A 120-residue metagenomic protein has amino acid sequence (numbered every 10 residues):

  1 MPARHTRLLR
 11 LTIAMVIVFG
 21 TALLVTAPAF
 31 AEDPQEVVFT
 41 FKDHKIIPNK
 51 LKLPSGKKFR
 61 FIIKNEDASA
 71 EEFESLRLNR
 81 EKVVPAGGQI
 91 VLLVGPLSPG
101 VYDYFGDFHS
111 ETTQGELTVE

Functional and structural regions predicted by a protein language model:
P2-V16: Bacterial N-terminal signal peptides that target proteins for export
V18-F19, A29: Cleavable N-terminal signal peptides
D33-G56: N-terminal edge beta-strand
Q35-V38, P85-E120: Extracellular/periplasmic metallocenter environments
P48-L51, N79-V83, L93: Beta-strand-rich interaction surfaces with strong enrichment in secreted/lumenal proteins
F59, S69-E71, T113-G115: Short beta-strand/loop motifs in extracellular/secreted proteins, especially within beta-sandwich accessory domains
I63-N65: Asparagine-centered strand-capping/turn motif at beta-strand->loop junctions
